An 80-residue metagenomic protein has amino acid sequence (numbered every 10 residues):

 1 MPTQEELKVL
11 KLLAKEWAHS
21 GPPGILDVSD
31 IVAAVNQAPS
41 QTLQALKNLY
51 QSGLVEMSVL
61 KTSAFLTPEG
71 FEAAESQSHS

Functional and structural regions predicted by a protein language model:
M1-E16, S20: Short alpha-helical segments that sit at the start of domains
P2, N36-Q51: Short amphipathic alpha-helical interaction segments
H19-A33: Short acidic, hydrophobic short linear motifs in intrinsically disordered regions
Y50-L60: A short, conserved structural fragment
T62-P68: Minor-groove-contacting beta-hairpin "wing" of winged helix-turn-helix DNA-binding domains
F71-S80: Short, amphipathic alpha-helical interaction segments positioned at domain boundaries
